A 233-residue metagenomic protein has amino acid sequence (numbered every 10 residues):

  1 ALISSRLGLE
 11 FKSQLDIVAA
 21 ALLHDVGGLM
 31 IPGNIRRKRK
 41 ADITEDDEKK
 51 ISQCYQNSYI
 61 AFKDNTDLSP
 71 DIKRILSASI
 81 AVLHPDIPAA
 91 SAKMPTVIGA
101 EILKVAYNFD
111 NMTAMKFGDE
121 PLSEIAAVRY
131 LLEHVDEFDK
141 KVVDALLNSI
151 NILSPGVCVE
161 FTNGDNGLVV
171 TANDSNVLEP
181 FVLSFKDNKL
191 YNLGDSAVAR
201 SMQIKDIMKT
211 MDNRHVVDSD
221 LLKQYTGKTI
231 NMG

Functional and structural regions predicted by a protein language model:
A1-G233: Histidine- and acidic-residue-rich, metal-dependent catalytic cores
